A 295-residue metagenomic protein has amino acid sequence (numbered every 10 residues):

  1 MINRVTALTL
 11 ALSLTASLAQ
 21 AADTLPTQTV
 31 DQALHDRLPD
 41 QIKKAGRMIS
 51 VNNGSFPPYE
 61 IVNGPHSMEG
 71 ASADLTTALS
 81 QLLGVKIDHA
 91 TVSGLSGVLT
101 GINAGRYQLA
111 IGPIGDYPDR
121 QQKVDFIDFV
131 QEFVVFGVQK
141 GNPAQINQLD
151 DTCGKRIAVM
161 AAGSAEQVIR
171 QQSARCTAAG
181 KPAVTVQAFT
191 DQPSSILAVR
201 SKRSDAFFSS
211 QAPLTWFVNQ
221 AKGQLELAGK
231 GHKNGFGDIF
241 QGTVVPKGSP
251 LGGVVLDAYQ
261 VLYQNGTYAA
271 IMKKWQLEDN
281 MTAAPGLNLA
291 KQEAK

Functional and structural regions predicted by a protein language model:
A22-A33, A73-L82, N142, D150 (+3 more regions): Extended ligand-binding regions for polar small-molecule ligands
D23-G112, K274: Extracytoplasmic small-molecule ligand-binding "clamshell" domains of the periplasmic binding protein/Venus flytrap
P39, G70-S72, R120-E132, Q241-V244: A structural signal for short loop-to-beta-strand junctions that line the ligand-binding cleft of periplasmic/secreted
G54, Q131-V138, Q220-Q260, L277-K295: Periplasmic-binding protein-like
S55-P57, H66-Q81, I114, F133-D191 (+1 more regions): Bilobed "Venus flytrap"/periplasmic-binding protein-like clamshell domains and structurally analogous long
H89-T100, A144, T185-L197: Short helix-initiation/N-cap motifs at beta->coil->alpha
S96, I114-Q121, V168-T177, S201 (+1 more regions): A ligand-binding cleft/hinge motif common to bilobed small-molecule-binding domains
L99-P113, R120-V134: Short beta-strand-centered segments that line the small-molecule binding cleft or hinge of alpha/beta clamshell
